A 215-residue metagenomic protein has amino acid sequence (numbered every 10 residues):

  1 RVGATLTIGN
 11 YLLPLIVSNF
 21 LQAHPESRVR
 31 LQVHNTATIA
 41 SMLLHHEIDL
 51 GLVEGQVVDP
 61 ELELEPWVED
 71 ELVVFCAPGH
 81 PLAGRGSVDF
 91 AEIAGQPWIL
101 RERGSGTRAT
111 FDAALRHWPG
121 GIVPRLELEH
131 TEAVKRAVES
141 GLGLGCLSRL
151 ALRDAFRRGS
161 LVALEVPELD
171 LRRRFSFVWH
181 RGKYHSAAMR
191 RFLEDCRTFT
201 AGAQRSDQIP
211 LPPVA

Functional and structural regions predicted by a protein language model:
R1-G3, G51, F75, I99 (+2 more regions): Short, well-ordered beta-strand segments
R1-P60, P119, L128-H130, L211-V214: Central regulatory/effector-binding core of bacterial HTH transcription factors
L12, V162-S206, P212: A late-sequence structural motif
N35-I48, V53-E54, G104, A109-V162: Hydrophobic hinge/microswitch elements
G55-Q56, P78, R149-A151, E168 (+1 more regions): Short secondary-structure boundary segments
D59-W98, A187-M189: Flexible hinge/capping segments at coil-to-helix
E63-V73, R149, R158-L171: Short beta-strand->loop
L82-A83, Q96-W118, R149, H185-E194 (+1 more regions): Secondary-structure junction motif
